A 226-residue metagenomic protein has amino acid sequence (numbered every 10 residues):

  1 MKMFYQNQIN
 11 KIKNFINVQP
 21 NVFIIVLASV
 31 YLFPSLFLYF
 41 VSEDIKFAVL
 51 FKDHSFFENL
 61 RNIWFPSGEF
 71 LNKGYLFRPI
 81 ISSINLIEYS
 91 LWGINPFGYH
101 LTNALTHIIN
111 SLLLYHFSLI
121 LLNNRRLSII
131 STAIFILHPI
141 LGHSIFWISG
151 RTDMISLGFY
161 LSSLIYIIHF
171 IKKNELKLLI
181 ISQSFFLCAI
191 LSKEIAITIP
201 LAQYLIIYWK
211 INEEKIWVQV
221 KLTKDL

Functional and structural regions predicted by a protein language model:
M1-L226: Polytopic membrane enzymes that build or remodel cell-surface glycoconjugates and lipids
